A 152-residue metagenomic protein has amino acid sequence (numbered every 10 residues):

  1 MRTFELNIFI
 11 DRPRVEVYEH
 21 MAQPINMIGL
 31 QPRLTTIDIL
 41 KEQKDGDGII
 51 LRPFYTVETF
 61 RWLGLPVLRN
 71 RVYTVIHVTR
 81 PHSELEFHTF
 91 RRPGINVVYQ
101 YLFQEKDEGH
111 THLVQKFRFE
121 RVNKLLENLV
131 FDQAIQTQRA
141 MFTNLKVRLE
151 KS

Functional and structural regions predicted by a protein language model:
M1-I50: Hydrophobic ligand-binding cavity/cleft-lining segments
F4-L6, R52-T56, V72-T74, Y99 (+1 more regions): Hydrophobic residues positioned within well-ordered beta-strands of beta-sheet architectures
L6-I8, I39-L40, R71-V78, V98-E105: Hydrophobic/aromatic beta-strand elements that line small-molecule binding cavities or substrate pockets in beta-rich
I10-R12, V57-W62, V78-P81, R91-I95 (+2 more regions): Beta-strand elements of well-folded, non-transmembrane domains
E16-M21, M27, I76-H77, L85-F87 (+2 more regions): Hydrophobic pocket/interface hotspot
I39-F90, N144-S152: Glycine-rich portal/gate segments that line the openings of hydrophobic small-molecule binding cavities
H88-Q136: Beta-strand/loop substructures that line and gate deep hydrophobic ligand-binding cavities in soluble
